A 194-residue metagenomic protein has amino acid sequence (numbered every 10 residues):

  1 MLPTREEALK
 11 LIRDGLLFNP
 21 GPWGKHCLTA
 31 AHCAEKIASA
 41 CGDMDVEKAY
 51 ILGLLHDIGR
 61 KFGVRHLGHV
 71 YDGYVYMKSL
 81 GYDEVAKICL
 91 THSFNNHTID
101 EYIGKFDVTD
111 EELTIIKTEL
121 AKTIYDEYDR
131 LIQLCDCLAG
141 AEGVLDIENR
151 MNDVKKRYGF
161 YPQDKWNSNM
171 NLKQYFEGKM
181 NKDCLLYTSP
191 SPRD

Functional and structural regions predicted by a protein language model:
M1-N19: Extreme N-terminal tail/first-helix region
R13-L17, S39-V154: Divalent metal-dependent catalytic cores for phosphoryl transfer on phosphate-bearing substrates
P22-G24: A short, charge-rich alpha-helical start-of-domain segment used by transcription regulators
N149-N171: Divalent-cation-assisted or electrostatically stabilized phosphate/pyrophosphate-binding catalytic cores
Y175-L186: Glycine-rich, aromatic-bearing surface loops/beta-hairpins
Y187-D194: Conserved small/polar residues in nucleotide/adenosyl-binding loops
